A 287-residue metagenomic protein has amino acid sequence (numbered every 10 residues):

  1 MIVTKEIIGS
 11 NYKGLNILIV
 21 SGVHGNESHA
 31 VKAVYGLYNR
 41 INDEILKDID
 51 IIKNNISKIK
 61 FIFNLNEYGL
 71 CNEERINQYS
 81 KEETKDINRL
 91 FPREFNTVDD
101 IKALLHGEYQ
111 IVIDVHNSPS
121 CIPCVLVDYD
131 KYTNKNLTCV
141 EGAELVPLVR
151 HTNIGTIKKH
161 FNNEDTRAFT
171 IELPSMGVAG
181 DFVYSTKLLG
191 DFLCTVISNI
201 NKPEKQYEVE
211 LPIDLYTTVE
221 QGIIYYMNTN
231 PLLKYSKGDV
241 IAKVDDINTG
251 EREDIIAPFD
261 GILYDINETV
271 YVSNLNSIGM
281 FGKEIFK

Functional and structural regions predicted by a protein language model:
M1-K287: Structured catalytic-domain cores with a bias toward divalent-metal coordination
